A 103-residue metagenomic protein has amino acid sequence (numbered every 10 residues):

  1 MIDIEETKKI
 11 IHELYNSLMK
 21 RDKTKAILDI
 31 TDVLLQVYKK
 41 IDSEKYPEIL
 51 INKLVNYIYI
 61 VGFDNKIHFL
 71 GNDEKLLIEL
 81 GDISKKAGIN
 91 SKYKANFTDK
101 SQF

Functional and structural regions predicted by a protein language model:
M1-L35, G81, Y93-F103: Short terminal alpha-helical segments
K8, T31, L35-Y38, V55-I58 (+1 more regions): Generic structural concept
S17, R21, V37-E44, I60-D64 (+2 more regions): Surface-exposed polar/charged interaction patches
D42-L77: Short, charged early-sequence alpha-helical segments and their helix-coil boundaries
N65-F103: Amphipathic alpha-helical binding modules
